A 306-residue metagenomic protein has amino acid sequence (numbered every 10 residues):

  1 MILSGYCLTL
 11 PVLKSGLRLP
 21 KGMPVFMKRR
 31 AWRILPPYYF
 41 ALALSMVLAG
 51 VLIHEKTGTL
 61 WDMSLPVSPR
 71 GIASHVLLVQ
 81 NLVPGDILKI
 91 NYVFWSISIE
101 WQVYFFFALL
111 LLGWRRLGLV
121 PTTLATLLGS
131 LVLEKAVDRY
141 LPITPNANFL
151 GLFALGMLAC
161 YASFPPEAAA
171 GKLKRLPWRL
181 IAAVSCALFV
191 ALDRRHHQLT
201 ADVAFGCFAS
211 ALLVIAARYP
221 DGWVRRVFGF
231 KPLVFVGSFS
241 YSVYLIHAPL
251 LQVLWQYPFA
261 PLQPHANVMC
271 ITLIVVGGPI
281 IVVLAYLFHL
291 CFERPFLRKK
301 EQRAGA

Functional and structural regions predicted by a protein language model:
I2, T9-V25, V83-G85, L110-L119 (+3 more regions): Alpha-helical transmembrane segments in multi-pass integral membrane proteins
I2-S4, R30, I34-A43, W101-L112 (+1 more regions): Conserved beta-strand->loop/alpha-helix structural units within folded catalytic cores of enzymes with alpha/beta
L19-Y39, T57-L65, V103-F106, K300: Membrane-interfacial loop-to-helix junctions in multi-pass inner-membrane proteins
F26, S96-S98, Y104, Y244: Short alpha-helical catalytic segment bearing the HExxH-like zincin motif of zinc-dependent metalloproteases
I34-I99, V132-L133, C207-R218: Membrane-interface helix-loop-helix regions
F40, G71, H75, T122-L131 (+1 more regions): Alpha-helical transmembrane segments
S68-H75, L124, K231, Q252-V253 (+1 more regions): Generic alpha-helical secondary structure signal
V103-L110, T126-E134, A183-V190: Hydrophobic, membrane-inserted alpha-helices
